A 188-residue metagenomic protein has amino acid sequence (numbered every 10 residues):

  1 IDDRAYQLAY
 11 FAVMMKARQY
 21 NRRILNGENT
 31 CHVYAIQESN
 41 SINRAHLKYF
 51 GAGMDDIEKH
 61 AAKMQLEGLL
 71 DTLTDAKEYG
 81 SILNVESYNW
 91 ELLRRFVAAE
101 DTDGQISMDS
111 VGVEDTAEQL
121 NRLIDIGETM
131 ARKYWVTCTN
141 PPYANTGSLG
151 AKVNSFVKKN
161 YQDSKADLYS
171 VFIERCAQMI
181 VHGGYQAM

Functional and structural regions predicted by a protein language model:
I1-M188: SAM-dependent methyltransferase catalytic region
